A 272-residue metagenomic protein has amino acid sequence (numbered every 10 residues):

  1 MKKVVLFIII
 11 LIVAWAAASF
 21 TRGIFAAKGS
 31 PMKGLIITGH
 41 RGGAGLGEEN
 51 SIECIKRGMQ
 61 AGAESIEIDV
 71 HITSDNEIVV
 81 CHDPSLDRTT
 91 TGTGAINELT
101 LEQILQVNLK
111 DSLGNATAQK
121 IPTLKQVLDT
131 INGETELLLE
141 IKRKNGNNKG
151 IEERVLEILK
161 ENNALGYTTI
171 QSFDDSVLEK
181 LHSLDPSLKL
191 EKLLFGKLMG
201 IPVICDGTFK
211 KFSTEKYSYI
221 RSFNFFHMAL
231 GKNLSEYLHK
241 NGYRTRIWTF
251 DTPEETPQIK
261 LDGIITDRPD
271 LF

Functional and structural regions predicted by a protein language model:
K2-F272: Phosphate-group recognition and catalysis centered on beta-loop-alpha active-site segments
